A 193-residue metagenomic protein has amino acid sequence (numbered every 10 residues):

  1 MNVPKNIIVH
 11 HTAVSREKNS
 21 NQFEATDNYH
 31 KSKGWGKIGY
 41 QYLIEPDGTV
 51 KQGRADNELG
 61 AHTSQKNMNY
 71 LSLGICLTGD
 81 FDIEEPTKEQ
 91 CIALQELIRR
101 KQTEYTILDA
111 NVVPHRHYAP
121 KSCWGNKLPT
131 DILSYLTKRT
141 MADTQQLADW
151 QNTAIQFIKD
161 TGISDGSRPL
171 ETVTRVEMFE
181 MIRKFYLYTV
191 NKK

Functional and structural regions predicted by a protein language model:
M1-R16, S20, P46-L71, L77-A142: Basic/polar, cationic surfaces and motifs that engage anionic cell-wall and phosphate/carboxylate ligands
K5-I7, I38-Y40, L73, V176: Residue-level detector of short, conserved catalytic/binding motifs and their immediate flanks
K18-K37, L43: Glycan-recognition patch characteristic of GH18 chitinases/ENGases and related GlcNAc/peptidoglycan-binding proteins
N19-Q22, T26, Q90-L97, W150-A154 (+1 more regions): Stable alpha-helical elements in mature extracytoplasmic
T26-K33, A61, L97-E104, Y135 (+3 more regions): Structured segments of extracytoplasmic/periplasmic soluble domains in secreted or envelope-associated proteins
G34-Q41, Y105-H115, S167: Surface-exposed patches in mature extracellular/periplasmic domains of secreted proteins
G36, M68-Y70, W150: Short, flexible loop/turn motifs enriched in small residues
T140-K193: Short, solvent-exposed alpha-helical surface patches in non-cytosolic proteins
